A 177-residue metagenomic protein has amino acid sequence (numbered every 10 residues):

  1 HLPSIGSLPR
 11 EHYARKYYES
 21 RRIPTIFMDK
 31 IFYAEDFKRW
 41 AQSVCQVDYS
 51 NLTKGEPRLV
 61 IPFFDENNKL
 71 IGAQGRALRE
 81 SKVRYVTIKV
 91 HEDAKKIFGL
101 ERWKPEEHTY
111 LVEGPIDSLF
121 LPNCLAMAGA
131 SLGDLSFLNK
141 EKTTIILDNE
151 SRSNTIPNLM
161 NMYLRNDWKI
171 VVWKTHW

Functional and structural regions predicted by a protein language model:
H1-V60, F64-N67, W103-K104, L164: TOPRIM metal-binding catalytic domain and adjacent DNA-binding surface shared by DnaG-type primases
L2-I5, S20, Y85-T87, A94 (+2 more regions): Generic secondary-structure boundary/loop-capping signal
Y18, N154-N166: Short, aromatic/basic amphipathic alpha-helical patches
W40-K142, T155-P157: Phosphate-handling DNA/RNA-contact segment within nucleic-acid enzymes
L111, E141-R152, W173-T175: Acidic beta-strand-to-loop metal/phosphate-binding motif
C124-L125, N161-K174: Structural alpha-beta junctions
G129, T175-W177: Residues that form or immediately flank small-molecule/cofactor binding pockets and catalytic motifs
